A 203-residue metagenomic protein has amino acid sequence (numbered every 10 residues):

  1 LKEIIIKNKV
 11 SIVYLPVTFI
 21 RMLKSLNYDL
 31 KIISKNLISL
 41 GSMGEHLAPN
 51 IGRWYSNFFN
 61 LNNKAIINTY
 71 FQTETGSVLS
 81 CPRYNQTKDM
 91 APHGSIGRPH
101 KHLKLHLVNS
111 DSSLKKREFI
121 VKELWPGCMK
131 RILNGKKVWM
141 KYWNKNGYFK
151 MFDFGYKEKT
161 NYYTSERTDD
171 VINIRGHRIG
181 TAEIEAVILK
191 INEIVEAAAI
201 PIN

Functional and structural regions predicted by a protein language model:
L1-K7, V17-F19, L26, I179-I184: ATP-dependent adenylate-forming carboxylate-activation enzymes
I6, V13, W125, F152-N203: AMP-binding/adenylate-forming catalytic core of the ANL superfamily
S11-L15, K24-A91, K104: Gly/Ser/Thr-rich phosphate-binding loop
T18-R21, E45-H46, L124-G127: Alpha-helix/helix-capping structural signal
Y28, F58, T87, G97-K101 (+7 more regions): Catalytic cores of nucleotide-enabled group-transfer and carboxylate-activating enzymes in metabolic and assembly-line
N36, H102, E193-E196: Glycine-centered tight turns that cap/initiate beta-strands
R98-H102, D111-N146, H177-I179: Conserved ATP/PPi-binding loop(s) of AMP-dependent carboxylate-activating enzymes
